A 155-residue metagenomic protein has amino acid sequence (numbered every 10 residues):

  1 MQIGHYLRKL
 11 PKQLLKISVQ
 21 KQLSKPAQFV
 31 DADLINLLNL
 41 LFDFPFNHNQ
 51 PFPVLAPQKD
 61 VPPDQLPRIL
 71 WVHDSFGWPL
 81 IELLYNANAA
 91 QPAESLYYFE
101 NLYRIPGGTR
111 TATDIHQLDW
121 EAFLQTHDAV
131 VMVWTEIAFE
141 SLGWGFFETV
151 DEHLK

Functional and structural regions predicted by a protein language model:
M1-K155: Extracellular glycan-modifying ectodomains
